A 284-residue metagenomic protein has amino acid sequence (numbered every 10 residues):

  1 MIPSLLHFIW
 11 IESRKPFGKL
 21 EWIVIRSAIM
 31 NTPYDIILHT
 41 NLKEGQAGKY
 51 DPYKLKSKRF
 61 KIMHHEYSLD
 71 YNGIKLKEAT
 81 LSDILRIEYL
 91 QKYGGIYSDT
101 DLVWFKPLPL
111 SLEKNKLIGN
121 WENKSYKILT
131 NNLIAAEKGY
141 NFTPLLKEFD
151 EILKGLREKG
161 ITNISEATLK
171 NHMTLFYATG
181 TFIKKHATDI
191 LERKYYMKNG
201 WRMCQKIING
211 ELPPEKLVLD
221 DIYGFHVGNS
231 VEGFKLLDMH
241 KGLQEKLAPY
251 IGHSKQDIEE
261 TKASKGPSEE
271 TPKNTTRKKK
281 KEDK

Functional and structural regions predicted by a protein language model:
M1-S82, T100-K284: Glycosyltransferase-associated regions of secretory-pathway enzymes, highlighting luminal stem/catalytic domains
D83-G94: Small-residue hinge/turn detector
I96-S98: Short aromatic-hydrophobic micro-motifs that form the base-stacking/packing surface for donor nucleotide recognition
